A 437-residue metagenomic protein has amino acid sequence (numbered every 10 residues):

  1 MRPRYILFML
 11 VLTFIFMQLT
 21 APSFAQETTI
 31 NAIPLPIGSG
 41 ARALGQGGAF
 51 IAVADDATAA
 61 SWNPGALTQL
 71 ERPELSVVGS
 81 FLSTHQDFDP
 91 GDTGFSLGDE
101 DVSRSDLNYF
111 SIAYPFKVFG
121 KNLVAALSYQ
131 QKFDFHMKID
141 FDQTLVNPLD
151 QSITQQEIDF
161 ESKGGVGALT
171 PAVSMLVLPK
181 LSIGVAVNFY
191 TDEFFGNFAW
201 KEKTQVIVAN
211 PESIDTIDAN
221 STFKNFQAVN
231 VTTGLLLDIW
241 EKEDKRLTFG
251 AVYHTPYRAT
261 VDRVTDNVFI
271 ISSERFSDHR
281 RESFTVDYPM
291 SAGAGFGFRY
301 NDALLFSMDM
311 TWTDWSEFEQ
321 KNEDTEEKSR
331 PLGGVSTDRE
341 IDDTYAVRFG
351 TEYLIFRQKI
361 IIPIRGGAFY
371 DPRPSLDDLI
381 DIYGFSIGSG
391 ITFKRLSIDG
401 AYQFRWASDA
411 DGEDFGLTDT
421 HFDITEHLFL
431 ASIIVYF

Functional and structural regions predicted by a protein language model:
M1-Y5: Positively charged n-region of N-terminal signal peptides that target proteins for export
I6-F8, N31-A32: Short helix-onset patch at the extreme N-terminus, typifying the N->h transition of secretory signal peptides
M9-Q18: Bacterial N-terminal signal peptides
F24-L44, L107-F437: Outer-membrane beta-barrel porins/channels
A41, A54-W62, T68-L145: Outer-membrane beta-barrel translocator/receptor signature
